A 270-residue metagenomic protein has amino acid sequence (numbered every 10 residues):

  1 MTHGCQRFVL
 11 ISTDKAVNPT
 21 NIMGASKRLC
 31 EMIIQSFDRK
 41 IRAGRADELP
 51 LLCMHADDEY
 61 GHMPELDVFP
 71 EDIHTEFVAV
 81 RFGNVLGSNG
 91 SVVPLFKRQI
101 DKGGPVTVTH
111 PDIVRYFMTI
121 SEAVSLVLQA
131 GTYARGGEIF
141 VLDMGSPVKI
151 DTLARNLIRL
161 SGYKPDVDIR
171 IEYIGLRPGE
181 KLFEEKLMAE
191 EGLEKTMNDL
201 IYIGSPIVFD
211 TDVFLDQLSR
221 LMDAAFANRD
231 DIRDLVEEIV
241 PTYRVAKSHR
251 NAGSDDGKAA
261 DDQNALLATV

Functional and structural regions predicted by a protein language model:
M1-E31, S36-E59: Conserved Rossmann-fold NAD(P)-dependent oxidoreductase catalytic core, especially the SDR/UDP-sugar
S36-C53, H62-V270: Strand-loop microenvironment adjacent to phosphate/nucleotide-handling motifs in alpha/beta enzyme folds
